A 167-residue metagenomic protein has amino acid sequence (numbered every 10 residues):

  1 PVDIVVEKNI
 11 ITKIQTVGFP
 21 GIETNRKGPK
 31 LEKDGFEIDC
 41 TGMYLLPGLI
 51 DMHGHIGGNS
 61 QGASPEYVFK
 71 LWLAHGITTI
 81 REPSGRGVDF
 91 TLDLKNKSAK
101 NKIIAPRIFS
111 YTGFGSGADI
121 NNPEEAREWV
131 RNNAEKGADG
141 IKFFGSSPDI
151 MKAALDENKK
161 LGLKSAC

Functional and structural regions predicted by a protein language model:
P1-L46: Histidine-rich, glycine-flanked metal-binding segment
E7-I10, R26-K27, E32-K33, G54 (+2 more regions): Short linear motifs at secondary-structure transitions and domain/linker junctions
T16-F19, I50-D51, G62: Residue-level structural signal for beta-strand termini and adjacent loop
C40, Y44-L45, L49-M52, S64-C167: Divalent-metal coordination cores built from histidine and acidic residues
I56-G58: Short active-site segment of divalent metal-dependent hydrolases/proteases that encodes the spacing between
